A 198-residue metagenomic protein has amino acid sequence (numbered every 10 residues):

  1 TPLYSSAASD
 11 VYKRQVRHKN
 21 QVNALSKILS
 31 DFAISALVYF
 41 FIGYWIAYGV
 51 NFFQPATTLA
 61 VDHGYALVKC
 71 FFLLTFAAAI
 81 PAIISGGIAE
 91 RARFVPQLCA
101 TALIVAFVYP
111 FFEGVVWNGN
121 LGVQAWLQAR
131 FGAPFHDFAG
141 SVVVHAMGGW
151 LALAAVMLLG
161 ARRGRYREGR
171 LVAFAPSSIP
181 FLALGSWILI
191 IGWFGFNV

Functional and structural regions predicted by a protein language model:
T1-P2: Short, well-ordered junction/capping motifs at the entry into regular secondary structure
S6-V198: Hydrophobic alpha-helical transmembrane bundles of multi-pass membrane proteins
